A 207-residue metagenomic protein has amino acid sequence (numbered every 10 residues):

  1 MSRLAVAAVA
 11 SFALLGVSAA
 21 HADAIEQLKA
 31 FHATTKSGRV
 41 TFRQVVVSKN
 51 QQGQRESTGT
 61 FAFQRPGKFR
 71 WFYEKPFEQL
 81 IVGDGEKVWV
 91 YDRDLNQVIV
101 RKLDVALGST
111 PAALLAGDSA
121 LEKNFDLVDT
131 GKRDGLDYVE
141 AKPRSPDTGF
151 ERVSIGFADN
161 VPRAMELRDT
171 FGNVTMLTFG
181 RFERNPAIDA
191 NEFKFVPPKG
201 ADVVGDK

Functional and structural regions predicted by a protein language model:
M1-A8: Bacterial N-terminal signal peptides that target proteins for export
F12, G16-Q54, K68, P197-K207: N-terminal leader/targeting segments and the immediate start of mature chains
H32, L107-E122: Short, solvent-exposed helix-to-loop capping segments enriched in aromatics
T35-S37, E56-T58, Q64-P66, P76 (+6 more regions): Extracytoplasmic
V40-F42, E56, W71, F150 (+1 more regions): Extended beta-sheet lipid-handling architectures
R43-K49, F72-E74, Y91-R93, K142-R144 (+1 more regions): A generic structural motif
T58-T110, T175-M176: An acidic-aromatic
I99, A120-K207: Gly/Pro-enriched, hydrophobic low-complexity segments that function as extracytoplasmic propeptides/linkers
